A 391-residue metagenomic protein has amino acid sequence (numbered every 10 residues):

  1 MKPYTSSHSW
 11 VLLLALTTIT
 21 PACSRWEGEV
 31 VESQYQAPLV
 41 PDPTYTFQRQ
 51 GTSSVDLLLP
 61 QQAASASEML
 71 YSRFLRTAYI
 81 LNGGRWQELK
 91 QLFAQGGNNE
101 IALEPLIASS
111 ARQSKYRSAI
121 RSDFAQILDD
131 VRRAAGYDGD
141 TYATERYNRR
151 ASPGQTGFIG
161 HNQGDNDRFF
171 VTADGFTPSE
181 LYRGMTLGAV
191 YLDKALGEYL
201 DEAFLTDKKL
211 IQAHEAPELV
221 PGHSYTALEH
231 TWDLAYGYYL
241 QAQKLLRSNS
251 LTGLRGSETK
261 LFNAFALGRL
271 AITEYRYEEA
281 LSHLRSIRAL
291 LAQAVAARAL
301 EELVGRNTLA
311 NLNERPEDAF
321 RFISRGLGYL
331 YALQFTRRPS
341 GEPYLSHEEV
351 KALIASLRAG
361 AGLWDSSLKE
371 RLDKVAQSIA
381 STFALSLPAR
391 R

Functional and structural regions predicted by a protein language model:
K2-V11: Bacterial N-terminal signal peptides that target proteins for export
L13-A15: Append "Primarily bacterial transcriptional regulators
I19-A22: C-terminal motif of bacterial Sec signal peptides marking the signal peptidase cleavage site
G28-R391: Mature extracytoplasmic or organellar-lumen-exposed domains after removal of signal/transit peptides
